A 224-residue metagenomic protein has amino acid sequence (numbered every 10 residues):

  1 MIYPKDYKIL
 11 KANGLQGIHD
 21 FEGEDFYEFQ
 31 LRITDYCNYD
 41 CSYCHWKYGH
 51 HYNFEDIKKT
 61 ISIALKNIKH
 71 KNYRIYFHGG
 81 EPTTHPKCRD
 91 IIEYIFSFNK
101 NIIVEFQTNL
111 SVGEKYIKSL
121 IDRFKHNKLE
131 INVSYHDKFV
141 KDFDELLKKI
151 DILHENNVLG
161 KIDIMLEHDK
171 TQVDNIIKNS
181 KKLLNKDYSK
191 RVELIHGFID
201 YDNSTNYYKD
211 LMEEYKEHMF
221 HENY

Functional and structural regions predicted by a protein language model:
M1-N13: A broadly conserved sequence feature marking short terminus-proximal activation segments in nucleic acid-centric
Y7-I9, G17-K59: Canonical Radical SAM [4Fe-4S] cluster-binding loop centered on the CxxxCxxC motif and its immediate flanking residues
K47-E55, K71-H85, N99-K115, F124-L146 (+2 more regions): Core AdoMet radical
I61, L65, R89-E93, I117-I121 (+2 more regions): Generic structural signal for well-ordered alpha-helices, preferentially at hydrophobic/aromatic core positions
E130-Y224: Radical SAM enzyme [4Fe-4S]-AdoMet core and its adjacent flexible, acidic and glycine-rich loops/tails across
